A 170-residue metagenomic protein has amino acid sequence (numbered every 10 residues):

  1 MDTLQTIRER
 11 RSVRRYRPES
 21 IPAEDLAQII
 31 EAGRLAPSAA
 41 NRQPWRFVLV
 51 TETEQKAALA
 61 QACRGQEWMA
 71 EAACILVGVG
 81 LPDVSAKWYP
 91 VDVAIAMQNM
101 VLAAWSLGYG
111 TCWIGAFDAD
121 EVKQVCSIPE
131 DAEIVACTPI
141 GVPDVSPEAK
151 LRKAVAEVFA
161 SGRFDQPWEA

Functional and structural regions predicted by a protein language model:
M1-A170: Acidic, surface-exposed loops and disordered segments
